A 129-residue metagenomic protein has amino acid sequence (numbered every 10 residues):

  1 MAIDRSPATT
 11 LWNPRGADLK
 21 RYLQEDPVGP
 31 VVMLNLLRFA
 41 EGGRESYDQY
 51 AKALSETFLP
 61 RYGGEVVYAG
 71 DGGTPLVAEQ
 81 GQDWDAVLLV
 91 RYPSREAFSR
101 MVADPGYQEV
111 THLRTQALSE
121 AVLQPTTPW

Functional and structural regions predicted by a protein language model:
M1-A86, P93-R100, T127-W129: Short S/T/G/P-rich N-terminal loop/turn motif that feeds into the first structured element of a domain
L89, E96-W129: Short, Lys/Arg-rich amphipathic alpha-helical interaction segments that bind nucleic acids or acidic protein surfaces
